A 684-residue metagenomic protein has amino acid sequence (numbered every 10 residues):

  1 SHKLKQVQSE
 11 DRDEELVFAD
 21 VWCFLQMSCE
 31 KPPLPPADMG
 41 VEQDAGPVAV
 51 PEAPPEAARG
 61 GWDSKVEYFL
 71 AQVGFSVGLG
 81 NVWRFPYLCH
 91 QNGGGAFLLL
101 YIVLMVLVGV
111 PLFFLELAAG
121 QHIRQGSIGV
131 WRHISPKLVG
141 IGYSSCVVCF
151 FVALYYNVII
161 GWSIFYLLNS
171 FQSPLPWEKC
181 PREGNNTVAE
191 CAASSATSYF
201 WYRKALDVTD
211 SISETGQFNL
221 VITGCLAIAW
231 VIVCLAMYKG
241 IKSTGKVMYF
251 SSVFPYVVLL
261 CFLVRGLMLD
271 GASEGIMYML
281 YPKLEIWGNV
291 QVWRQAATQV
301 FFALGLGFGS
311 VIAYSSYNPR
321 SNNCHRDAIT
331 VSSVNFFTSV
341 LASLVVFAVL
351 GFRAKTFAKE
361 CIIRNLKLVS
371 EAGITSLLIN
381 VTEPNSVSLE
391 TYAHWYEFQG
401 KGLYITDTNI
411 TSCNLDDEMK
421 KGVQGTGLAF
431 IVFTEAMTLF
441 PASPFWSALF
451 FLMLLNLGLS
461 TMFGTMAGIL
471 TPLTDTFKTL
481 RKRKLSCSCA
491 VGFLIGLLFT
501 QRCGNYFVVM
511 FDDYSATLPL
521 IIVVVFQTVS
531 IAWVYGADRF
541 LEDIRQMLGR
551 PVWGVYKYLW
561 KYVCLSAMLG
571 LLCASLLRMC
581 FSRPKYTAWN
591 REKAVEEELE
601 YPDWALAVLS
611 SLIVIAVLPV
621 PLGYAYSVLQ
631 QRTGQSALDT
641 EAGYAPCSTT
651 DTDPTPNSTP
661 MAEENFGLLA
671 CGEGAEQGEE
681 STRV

Functional and structural regions predicted by a protein language model:
D20-W83, L112-L117, G140, N186-L220 (+3 more regions): Membrane-interface "cap" regions at the ends of multi-pass membrane proteins
S28-W62, I241, G245-L497, Q501-D513 (+2 more regions): Membrane-embedded translocation segments of transport machinery
E56-R59, H122-S144, N157-V231, L235 (+8 more regions): Inter-helical loop and helix-membrane interface segments of multi-pass membrane transporters/permeases
K65, L70-A71, V77, L99-S135 (+3 more regions): Juxtamembrane transmembrane-helix boundary signature
E67-V103, F114, M237-S243, S310-N318 (+5 more regions): Transmembrane helix-boundary motif of multi-pass solute transporters/channels
L70-G80, V152, N157, A196-A205 (+12 more regions): Hydrophobic, membrane-embedded alpha-helices of multi-pass small-molecule transporters
L112, Y156-G161, F165-P174, A189-A192 (+6 more regions): Hydrophobic alpha-helical segments and their helix-loop junctions in multi-pass secondary transporters
L497-F499, V509-A532, V552-A642, P646 (+1 more regions): A generic transmembrane alpha-helix motif of multi-pass inner-membrane proteins
